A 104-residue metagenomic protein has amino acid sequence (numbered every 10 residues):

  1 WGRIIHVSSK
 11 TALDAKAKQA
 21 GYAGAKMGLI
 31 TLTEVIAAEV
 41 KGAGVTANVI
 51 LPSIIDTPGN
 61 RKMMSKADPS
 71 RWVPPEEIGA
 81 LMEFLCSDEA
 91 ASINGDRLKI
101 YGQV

Functional and structural regions predicted by a protein language model:
W1: Phosphate-coordination loops involved in phosphoryl transfer and adenosine-cofactor binding
H6, N48: Rossmann-fold scaffold of SDR-type NAD(P)-dependent oxidoreductases
S9: Residue(s) in the substrate-gating loop at a strand-loop-helix junction that position the organic substrate next
A12, G28, T33-K41, T46: Catalytic Tyr-X3-Lys helix of short-chain dehydrogenase/reductase
D14-A20, R71: Active-site loop immediately N-terminal to the catalytic Tyr-X3-Lys motif of short-chain dehydrogenase/reductase
A20, G28-T31, D56, P74-E77: Conserved cofactor-binding/catalytic machinery of classical short-chain dehydrogenase/reductase
A25: Active-site helix of classical SDR
G42, V49-I50, T57, S65-V104: C-terminal helical subdomain
